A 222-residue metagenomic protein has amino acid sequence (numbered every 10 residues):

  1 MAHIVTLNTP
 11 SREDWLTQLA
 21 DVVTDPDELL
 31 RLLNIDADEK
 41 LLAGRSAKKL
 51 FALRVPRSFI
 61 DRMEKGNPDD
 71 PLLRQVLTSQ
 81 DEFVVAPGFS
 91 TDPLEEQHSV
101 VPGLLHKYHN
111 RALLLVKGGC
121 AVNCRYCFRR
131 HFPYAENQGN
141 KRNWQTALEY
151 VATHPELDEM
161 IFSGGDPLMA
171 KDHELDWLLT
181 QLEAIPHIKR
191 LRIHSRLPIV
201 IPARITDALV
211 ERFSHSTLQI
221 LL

Functional and structural regions predicted by a protein language model:
M1-H106: Flexible, acidic/Gly-rich N-terminal and inter-domain linker regions that tether and position cofactor-handling modules
L77, G88-L115, R125-Q219: Conserved Radical SAM active-site core
G119-N123: Short pre-active-site segment immediately N-terminal to redox-active cysteine/selenocysteine motifs in thiol-based
